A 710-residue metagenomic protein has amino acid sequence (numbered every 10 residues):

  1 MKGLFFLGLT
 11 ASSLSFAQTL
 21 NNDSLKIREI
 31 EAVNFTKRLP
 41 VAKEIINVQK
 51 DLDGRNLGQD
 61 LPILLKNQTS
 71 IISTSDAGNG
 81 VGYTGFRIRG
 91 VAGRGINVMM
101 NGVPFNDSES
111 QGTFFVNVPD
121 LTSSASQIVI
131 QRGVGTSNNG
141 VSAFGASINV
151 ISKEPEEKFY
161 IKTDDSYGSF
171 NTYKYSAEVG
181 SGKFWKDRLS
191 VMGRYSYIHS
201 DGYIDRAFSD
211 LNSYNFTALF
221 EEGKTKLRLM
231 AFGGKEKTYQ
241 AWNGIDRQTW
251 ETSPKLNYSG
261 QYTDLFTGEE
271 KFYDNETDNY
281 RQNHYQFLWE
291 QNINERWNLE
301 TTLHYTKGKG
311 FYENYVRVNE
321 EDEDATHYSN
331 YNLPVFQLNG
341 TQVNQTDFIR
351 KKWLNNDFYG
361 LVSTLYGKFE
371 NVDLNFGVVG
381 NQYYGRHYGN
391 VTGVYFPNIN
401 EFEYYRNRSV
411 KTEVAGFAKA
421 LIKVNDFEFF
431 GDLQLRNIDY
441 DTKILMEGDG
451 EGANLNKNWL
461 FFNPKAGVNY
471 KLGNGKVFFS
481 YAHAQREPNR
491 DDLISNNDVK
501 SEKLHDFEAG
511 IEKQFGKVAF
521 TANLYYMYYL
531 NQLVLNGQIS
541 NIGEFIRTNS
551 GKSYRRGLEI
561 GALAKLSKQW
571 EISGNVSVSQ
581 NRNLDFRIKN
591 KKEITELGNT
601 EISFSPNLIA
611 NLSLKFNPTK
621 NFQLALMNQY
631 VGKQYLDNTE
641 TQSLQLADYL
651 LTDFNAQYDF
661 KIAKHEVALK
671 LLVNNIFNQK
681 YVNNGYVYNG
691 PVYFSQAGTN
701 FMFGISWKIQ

Functional and structural regions predicted by a protein language model:
N22-L57, G85: N-terminal periplasmic "start-of-domain" segments of outer-membrane beta-barrel proteins
P62-P104: Extracytoplasmic beta-strand/coil segments of soluble accessory domains associated with Gram-negative outer-membrane
P104-R132, I151: Short acidic/polar hinge/loop motifs at secondary-structure boundaries that mediate gating or recognition
G135-S137, A146-K183, R194-Y195, H199-D205 (+2 more regions): Short strand-turn segments of transmembrane beta-barrel domains in outer membranes, especially the first one or two
Y167-H199, I204-A241, L288-N292: Transmembrane beta-barrel wall of Gram-negative outer-membrane proteins
F232-K235, K271-F272, A420-L421, N469 (+3 more regions): Conserved C-terminal beta-signal and adjacent last beta-strands/turns of outer-membrane beta-barrel proteins
N298-H304, K471, K476-A484, K500-R587 (+2 more regions): Membrane-embedded beta-barrel scaffold of Gram-negative outer-membrane proteins
K423-D426, Y526, T548-N638, S706-K708: Gram-negative outer-membrane beta-barrel transporters
